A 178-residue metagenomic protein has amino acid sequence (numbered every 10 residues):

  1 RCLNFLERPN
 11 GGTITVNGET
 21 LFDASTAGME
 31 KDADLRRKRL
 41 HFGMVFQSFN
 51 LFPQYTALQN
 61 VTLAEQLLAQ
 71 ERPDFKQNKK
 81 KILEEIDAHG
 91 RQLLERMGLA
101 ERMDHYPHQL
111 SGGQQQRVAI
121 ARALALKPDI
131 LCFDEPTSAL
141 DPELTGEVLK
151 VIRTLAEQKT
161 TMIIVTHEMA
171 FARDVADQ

Functional and structural regions predicted by a protein language model:
G12-A24, N78: Conserved ABC transporter NBD signature motif
Y55-A64, E71: Short coil-to-helix segment of the ABC ATPase nucleotide-binding domain corresponding to the Q-loop/switch region
Y106-L110, Q114: Conserved ABC ATPase signature
A125-D129: A short, proline-enriched helix->beta-strand linker immediately N-terminal to the Walker B motif in ABC-type P-loop
L131-D134: Catalytic Walker B motif of ABC-type/P-loop ATPase nucleotide-binding domains
P142-L144: Helix N-cap at the start of a conserved alpha-helix in ABC-type nucleotide-binding domains
T166-H167: H-loop/switch region of ABC-family ATPase nucleotide-binding domains
